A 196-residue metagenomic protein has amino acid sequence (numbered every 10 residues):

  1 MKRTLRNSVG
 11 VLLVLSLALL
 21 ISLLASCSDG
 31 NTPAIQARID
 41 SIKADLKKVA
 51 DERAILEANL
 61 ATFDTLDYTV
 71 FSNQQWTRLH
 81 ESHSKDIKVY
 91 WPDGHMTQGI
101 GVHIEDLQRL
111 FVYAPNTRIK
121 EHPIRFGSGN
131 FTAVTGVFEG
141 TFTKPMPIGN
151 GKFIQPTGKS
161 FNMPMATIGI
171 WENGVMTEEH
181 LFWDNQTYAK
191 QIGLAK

Functional and structural regions predicted by a protein language model:
K2-L13: Bacterial N-terminal signal peptides that target proteins for export
V11-L23: Bacterial N-terminal signal peptides
C27-T77, E81, K85: Short, low-complexity N-terminal intrinsically disordered segments enriched in polar/charged residues
P33-D45, M163, V175-K196: Low-complexity, intrinsically disordered terminal/linker segments enriched in charged and Gly/Pro repeats
W76-A133, V137, T141-K144: A solvent-exposed, acidic/Ser-Thr-rich amphipathic alpha-helical stretch
K120-P123, E172, T177: A short, local hydrophobic-aromatic micro-motif
V137-N173: Exposed beta-sheet edge and beta->alpha loop/turn motif
